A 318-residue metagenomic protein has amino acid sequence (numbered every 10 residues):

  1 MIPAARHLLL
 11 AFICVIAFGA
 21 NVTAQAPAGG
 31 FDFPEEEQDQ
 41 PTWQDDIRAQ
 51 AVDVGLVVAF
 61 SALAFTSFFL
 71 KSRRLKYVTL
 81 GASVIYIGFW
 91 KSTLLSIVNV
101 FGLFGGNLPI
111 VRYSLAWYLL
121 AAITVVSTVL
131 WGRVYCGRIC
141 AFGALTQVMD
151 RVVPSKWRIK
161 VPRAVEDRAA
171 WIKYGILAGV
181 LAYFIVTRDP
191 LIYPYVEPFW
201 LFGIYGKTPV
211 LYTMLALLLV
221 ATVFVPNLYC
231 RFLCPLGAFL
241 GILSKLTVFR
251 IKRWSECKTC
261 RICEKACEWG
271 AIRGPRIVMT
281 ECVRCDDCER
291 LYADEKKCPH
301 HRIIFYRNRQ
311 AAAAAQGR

Functional and structural regions predicted by a protein language model:
I2, R6-H7, N21-G270, G274 (+1 more regions): Non-ligating segments of multi-cofactor redox enzymes
A11-A17: Bacterial N-terminal signal peptides
V278-M279: Short beta-alpha junctions and helix-cap segments that line functional grooves
